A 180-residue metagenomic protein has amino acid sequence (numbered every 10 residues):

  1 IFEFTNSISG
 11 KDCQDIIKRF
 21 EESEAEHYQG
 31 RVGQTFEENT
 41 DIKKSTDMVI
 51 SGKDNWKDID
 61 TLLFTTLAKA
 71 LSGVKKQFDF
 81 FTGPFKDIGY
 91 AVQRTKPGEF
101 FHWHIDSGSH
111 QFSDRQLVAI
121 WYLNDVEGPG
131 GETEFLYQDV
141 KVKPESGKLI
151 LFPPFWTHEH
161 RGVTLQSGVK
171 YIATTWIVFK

Functional and structural regions predicted by a protein language model:
I1-L149, T157-K180: Fe(II)/2-oxoglutarate oxygenase catalytic core
